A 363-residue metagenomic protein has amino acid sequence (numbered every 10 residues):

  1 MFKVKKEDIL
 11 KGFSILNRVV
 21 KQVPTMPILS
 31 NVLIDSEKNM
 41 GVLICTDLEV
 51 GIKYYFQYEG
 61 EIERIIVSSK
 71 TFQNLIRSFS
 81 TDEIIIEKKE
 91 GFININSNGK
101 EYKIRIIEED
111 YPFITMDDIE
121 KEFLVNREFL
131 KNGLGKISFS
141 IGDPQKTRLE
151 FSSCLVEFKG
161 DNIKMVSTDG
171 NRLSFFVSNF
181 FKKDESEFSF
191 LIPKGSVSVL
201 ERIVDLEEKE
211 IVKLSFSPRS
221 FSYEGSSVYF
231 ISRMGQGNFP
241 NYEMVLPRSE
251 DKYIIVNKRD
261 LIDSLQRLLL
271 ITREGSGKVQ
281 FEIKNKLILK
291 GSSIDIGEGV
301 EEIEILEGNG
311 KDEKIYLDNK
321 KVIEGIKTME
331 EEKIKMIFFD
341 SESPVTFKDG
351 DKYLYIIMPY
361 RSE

Functional and structural regions predicted by a protein language model:
M1-E363: Structural preference for solvent-exposed beta-strand-turn elements and adjacent flexible terminal/loop segments within
